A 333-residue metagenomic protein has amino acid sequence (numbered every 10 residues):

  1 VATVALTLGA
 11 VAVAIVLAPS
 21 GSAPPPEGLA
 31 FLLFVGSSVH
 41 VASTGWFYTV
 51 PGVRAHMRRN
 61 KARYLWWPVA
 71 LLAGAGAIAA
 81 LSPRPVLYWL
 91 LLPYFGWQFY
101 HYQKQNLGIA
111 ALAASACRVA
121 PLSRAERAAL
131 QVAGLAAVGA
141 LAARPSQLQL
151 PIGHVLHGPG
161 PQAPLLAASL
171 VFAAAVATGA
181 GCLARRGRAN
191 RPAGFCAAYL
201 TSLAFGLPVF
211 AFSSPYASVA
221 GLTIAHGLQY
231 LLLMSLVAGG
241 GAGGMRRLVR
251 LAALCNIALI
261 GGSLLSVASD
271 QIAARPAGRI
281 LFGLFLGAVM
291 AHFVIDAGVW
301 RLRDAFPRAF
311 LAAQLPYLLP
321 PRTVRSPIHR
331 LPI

Functional and structural regions predicted by a protein language model:
V1-L6: N-terminal membrane topogenic signal
A12, A73-A80, L135-Q147, F205-A217 (+2 more regions): Hydrophobic alpha-helical transmembrane segments in multi-pass integral membrane proteins
V13-E27, I272: Short, hydrophobic transmembrane alpha-helix segments
A23, H154-G158, A211-S218, A242-M245 (+1 more regions): Extracellular/periplasmic helix-loop-helix junctions in multi-pass membrane proteins
G28-P51, Y102-Q105: Central hydrophobic cores of alpha-helical transmembrane segments in multi-pass inner-membrane proteins across all
P51-A62, R84, A113-R124, C182-G194 (+1 more regions): Membrane-interface helix-boundary motifs at transmembrane edges
M57, A77-A143, Q147-A163: Membrane-interface helix-loop-helix junctions at boundaries between adjacent transmembrane segments
L200-M234, H292: Membrane-water interface signatures at transmembrane helix termini and the short loops that connect adjacent helices
